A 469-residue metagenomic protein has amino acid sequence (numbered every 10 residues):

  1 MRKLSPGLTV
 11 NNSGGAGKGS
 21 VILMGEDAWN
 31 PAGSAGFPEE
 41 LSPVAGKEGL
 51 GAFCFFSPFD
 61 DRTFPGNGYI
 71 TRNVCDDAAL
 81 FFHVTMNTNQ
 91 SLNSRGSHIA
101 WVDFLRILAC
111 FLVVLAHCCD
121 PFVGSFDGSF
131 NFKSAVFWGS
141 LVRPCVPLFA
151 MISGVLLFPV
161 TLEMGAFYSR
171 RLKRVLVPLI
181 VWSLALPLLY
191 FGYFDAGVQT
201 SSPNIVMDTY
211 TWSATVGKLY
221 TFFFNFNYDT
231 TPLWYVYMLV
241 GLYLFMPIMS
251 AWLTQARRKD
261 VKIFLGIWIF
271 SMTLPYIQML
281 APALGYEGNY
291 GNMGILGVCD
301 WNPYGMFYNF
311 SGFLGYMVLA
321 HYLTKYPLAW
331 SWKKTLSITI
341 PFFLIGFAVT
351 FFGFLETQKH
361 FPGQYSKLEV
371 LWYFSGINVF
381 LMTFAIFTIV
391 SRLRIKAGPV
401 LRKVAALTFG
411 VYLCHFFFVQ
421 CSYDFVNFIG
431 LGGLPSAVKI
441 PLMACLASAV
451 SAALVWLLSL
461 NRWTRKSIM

Functional and structural regions predicted by a protein language model:
R2-G15: Extreme N-terminal basic, low-complexity initiation segments that serve as generic localization/processing leaders
P6-L8, V21-L23, L41, F53: Generic low-complexity, intrinsically disordered segments
T9-V10, I22, N67, V74: Intrinsic low-complexity, disordered N-terminal segments enriched in polar/charged/small residues
E48, F55, F82-M469: Alpha-helical transmembrane segments and their immediate juxtamembrane cytosolic regions
